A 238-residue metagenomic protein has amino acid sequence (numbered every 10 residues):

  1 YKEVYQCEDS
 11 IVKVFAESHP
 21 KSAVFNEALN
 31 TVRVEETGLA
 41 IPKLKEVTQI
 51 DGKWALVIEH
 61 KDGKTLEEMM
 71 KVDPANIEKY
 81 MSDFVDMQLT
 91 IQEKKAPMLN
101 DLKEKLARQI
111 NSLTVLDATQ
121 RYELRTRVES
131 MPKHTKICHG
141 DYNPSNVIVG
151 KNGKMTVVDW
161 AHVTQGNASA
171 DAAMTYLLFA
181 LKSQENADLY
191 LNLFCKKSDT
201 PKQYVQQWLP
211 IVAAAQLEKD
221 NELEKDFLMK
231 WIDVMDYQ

Functional and structural regions predicted by a protein language model:
Y1-F25, V32: ATP-binding glycine-rich loop module of kinase domains
E35-E46: Conserved HxN/HPN-centered segment at the entrance to the catalytic loop of eukaryotic protein kinase-like domains
D51-T65: Conserved short submotifs of the Hanks-type protein kinase catalytic core that shape the nucleotide-binding pocket
P74-K103: Internal "kinase-insert"/substrate-recognition segments embedded within catalytic cores of ATP-dependent enzymes
E93-G140, K151, T156, D233-M235: An alpha-helical support segment within catalytic cores of ATP-dependent transferases
V147-V149: Hydrophobic residue at the +6 position relative to the catalytic HRD Asp in the kinase catalytic loop
D159-V163: Activation of the activation-loop gatekeeper triad in protein kinase-fold domains
A173-Q238: Helix-rich C-terminal or lid/interface subdomains of diverse kinases
